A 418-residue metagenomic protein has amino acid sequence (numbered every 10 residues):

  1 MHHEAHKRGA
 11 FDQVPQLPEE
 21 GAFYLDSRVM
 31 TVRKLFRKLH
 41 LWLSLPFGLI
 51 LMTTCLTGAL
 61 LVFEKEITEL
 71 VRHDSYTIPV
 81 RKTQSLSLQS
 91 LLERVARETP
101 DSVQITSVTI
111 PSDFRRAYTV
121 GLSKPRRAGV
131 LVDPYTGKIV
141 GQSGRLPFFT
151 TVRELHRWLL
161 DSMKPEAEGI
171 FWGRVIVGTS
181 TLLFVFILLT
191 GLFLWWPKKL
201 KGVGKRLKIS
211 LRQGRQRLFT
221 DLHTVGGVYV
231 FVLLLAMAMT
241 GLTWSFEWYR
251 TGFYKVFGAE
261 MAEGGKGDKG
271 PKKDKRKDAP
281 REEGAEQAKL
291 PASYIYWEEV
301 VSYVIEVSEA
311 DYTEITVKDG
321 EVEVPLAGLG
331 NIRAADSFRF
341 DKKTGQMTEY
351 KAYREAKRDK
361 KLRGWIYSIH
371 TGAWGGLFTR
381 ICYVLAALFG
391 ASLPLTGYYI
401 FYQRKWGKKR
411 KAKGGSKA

Functional and structural regions predicted by a protein language model:
H2-A418: Conserved histidines in hydrophobic membrane contexts and catalytic metal-binding motifs
